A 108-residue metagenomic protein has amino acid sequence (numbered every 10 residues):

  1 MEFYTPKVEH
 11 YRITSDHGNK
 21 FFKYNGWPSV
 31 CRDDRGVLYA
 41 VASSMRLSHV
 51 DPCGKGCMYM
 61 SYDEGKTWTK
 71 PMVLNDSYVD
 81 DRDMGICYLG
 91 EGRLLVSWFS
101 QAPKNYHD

Functional and structural regions predicted by a protein language model:
M1-D108: Asp-box/BNR beta-propeller blade signature and adjacent active/binding-site loops in extracellular glycan-interacting
